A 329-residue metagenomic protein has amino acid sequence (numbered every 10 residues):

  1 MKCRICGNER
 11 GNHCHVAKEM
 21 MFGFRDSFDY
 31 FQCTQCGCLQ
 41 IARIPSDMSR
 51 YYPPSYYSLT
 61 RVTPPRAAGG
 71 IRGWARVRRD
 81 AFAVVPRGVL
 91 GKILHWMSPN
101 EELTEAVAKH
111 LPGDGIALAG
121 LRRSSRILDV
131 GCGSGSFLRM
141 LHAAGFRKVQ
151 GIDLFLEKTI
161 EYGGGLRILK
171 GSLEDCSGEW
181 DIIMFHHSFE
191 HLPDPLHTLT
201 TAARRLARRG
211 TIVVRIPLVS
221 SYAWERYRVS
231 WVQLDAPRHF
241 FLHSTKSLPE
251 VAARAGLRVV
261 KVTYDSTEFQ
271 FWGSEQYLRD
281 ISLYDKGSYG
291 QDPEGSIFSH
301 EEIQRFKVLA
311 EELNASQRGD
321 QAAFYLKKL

Functional and structural regions predicted by a protein language model:
M1-C3, E9-G11, V107-R228, P237-R254 (+1 more regions): Conserved SAM-binding loop
M1-R79: N-terminal juxtadomain amphipathic helix that follows a signal peptide/anchor or precedes a small N-terminal auxiliary
R4, V16-G23, Y264-L329: A C-terminal cap/extension of S-adenosyl-L-methionine-dependent methyltransferases that defines the acceptor-substrate
Q40-A42, S49, S136-R139, K158 (+2 more regions): Short catalytic/ligand-binding loop motif for oxyanion handling, primarily in non-cytosolic enzymes, centered on
A81, V85-V89, I93-S124: Conserved alpha-helix/loop element of class I SAM-dependent methyltransferases that forms part of the SAM/SAH-binding
Y227-D235, Q276-S282: Short glycine/proline- and charge-enriched loop/turn segments that cap or connect secondary-structure elements
